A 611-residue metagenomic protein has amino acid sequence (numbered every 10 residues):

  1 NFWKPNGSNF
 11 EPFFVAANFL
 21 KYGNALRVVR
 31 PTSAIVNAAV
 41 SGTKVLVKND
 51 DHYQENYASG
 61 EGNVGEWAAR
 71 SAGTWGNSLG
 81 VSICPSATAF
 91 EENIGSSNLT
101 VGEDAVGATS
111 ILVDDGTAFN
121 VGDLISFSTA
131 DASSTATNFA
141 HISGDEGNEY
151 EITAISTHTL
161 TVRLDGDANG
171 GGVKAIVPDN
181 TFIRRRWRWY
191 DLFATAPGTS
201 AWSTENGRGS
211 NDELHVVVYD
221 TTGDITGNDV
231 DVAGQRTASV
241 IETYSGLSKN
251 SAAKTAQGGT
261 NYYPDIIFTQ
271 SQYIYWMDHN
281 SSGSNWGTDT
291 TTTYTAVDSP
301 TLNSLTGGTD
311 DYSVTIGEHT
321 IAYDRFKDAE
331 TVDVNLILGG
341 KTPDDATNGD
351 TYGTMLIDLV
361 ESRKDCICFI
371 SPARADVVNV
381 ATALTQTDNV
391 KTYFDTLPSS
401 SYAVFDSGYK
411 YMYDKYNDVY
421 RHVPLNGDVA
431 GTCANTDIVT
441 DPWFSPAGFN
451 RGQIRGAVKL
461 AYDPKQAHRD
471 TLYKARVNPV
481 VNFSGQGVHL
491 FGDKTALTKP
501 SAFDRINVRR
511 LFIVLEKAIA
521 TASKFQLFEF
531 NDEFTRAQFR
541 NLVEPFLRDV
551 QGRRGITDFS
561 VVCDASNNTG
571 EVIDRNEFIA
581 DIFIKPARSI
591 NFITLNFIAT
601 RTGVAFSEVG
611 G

Functional and structural regions predicted by a protein language model:
N1-E66, R70, N211, D220-G223 (+1 more regions): Structured, hydrophobic secondary-structure cores that serve as assembly/anchoring elements
F2, I35-A38, A72-L79, F90 (+8 more regions): Short, surface-exposed beta-strand/loop "edge" segments at domain boundaries and coil↔beta transitions
T32-S33, V40-H52, G60, A69 (+5 more regions): Charged, amphipathic alpha-helical segments
Y53-A68, T74-P178: Autoprocessing Asn-cyclization modules and mimics
N93, A252-A256, F606-G610: Eukaryote-specific, cytoplasm-facing alpha-helical/coiled-coil scaffolding segments in long proteins
H141, T204-G209, D358: Short consensus segments that form the blades of beta-propeller domains, in both extracellular/periplasmic
G147, G207-G227: Surface-exposed receptor/substrate recognition regions of extracellular proteins
V230-W276: E2/UBC-UEV (E2-variant) core
